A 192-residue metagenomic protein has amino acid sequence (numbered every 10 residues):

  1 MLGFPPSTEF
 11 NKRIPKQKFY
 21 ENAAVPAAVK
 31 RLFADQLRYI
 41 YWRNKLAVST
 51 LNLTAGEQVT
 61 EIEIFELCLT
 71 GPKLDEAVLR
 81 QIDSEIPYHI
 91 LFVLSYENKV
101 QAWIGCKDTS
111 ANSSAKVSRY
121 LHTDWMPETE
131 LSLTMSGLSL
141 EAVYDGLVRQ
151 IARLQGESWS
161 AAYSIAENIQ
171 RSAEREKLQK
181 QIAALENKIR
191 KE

Functional and structural regions predicted by a protein language model:
M1-S95: N-terminal, leucine/charged-rich tether regions that mediate assembly and partner docking in large macromolecular
K12, K16-K18, K30, K45 (+6 more regions): Context-gated lysine
Q17, Q36, Q58, Q81 (+5 more regions): Residue-identity detector for glutamine
P26, D75, S139, R190-K191: General structural signal for secondary-structure boundaries
G56-A142: N-terminal globular core domains of eukaryotic regulatory proteins
S114-R190: Negatively charged, Asp/Glu-rich surface segments that serve as flexible interaction/assembly modules
